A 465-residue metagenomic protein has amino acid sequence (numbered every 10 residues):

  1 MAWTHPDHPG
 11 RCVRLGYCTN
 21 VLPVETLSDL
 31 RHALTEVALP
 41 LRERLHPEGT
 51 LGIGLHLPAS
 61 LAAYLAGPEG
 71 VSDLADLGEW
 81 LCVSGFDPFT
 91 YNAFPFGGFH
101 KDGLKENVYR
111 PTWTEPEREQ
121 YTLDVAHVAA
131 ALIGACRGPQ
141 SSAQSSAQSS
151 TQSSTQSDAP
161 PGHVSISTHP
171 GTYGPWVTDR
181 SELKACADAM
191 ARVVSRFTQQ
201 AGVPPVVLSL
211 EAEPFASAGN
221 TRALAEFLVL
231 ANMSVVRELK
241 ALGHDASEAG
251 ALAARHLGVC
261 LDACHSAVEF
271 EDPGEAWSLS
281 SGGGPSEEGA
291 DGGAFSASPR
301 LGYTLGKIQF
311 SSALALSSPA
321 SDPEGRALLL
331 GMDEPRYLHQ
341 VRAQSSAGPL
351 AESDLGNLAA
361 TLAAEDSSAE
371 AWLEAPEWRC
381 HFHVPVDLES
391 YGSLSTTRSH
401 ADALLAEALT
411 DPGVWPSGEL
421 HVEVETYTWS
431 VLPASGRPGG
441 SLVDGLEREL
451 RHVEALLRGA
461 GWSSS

Functional and structural regions predicted by a protein language model:
M1-S145, S153-A159, A254, S435-S465: N-terminal pre-domain/capping segments
W3-D7, D102-G258: Active-site acidic/histidine proton-transfer and metal-coordination neighborhood in alpha/beta enzyme cores
V13-T19, G49-L55, P88-N92, V164-T168 (+5 more regions): Hydrophobic faces of well-ordered beta-strands that scaffold small-molecule active sites in alpha/beta enzyme cores
L22-H32, H56-D73, G174-W176, F215-G219 (+4 more regions): Acidic-and-aromatic substrate-binding clefts and catalytic sites of carbohydrate-active enzymes
L30-A38, P68-L77, V125, R180-V193 (+5 more regions): Well-ordered, non-membrane alpha-helical segments in soluble/globular domains
P95-K105, S167-H169, G174-P175, A267-E271 (+3 more regions): Flexible glycine/acidic-rich beta-alpha junction loops that bind and position SAM and/or redox cofactors in anaerobic
F197-A359, A375, V384: Acidic/histidine-rich catalytic cores of soluble enzymes
S346-W462: Flexible, acidic glycine-rich loops studded with aromatic residues
